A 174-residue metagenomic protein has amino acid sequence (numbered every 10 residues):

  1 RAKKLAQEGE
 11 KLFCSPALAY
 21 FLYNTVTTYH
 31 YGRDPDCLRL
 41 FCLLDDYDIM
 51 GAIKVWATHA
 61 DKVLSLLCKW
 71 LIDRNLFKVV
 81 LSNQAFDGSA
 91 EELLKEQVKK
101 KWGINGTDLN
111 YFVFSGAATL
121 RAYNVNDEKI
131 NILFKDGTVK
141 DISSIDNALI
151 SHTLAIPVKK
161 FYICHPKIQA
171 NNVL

Functional and structural regions predicted by a protein language model:
R1-L174: Histidine-centered, transition-metal-coordinating active-site segments
